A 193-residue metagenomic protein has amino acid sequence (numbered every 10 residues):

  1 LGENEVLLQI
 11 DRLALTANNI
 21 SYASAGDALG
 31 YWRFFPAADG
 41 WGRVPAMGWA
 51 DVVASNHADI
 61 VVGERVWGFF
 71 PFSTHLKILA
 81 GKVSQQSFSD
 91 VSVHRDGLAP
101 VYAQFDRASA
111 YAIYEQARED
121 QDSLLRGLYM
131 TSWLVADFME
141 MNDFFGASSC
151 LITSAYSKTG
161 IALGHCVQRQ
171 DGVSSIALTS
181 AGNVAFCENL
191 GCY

Functional and structural regions predicted by a protein language model:
G2-A14, D27-K77: Glycine-rich beta-strand-centered segment in the early N-terminal region that forms part of a ligand/cofactor-binding
D11, I20, G81: Surface loops and adjacent helix of pleckstrin homology
N18-S24: Cytochrome P450 core scaffold surrounding the K-helix E-X-X-R motif and the conserved "meander" helix-loop region
I20, I78, A162: Short glycine-/acidic-enriched loop or helix-start segments at secondary-structure transitions that form or flank
S24-D27, C192: Short secondary-structure boundary/capping segments
D59-R65, V83-S89, S175: Short, well-ordered strand-loop elements centered on a beta-strand within folded domains, enriched for acidic residues
F69-S149: NAD(P)H dinucleotide-binding glycine-rich loop of Rossmann-like/cofactor-binding domains, especially the beta1-alpha1
Y114-Y193: Mid-domain Rossmann-like dinucleotide-binding core that forms the NAD(H)/NADP(H) cofactor-binding site
